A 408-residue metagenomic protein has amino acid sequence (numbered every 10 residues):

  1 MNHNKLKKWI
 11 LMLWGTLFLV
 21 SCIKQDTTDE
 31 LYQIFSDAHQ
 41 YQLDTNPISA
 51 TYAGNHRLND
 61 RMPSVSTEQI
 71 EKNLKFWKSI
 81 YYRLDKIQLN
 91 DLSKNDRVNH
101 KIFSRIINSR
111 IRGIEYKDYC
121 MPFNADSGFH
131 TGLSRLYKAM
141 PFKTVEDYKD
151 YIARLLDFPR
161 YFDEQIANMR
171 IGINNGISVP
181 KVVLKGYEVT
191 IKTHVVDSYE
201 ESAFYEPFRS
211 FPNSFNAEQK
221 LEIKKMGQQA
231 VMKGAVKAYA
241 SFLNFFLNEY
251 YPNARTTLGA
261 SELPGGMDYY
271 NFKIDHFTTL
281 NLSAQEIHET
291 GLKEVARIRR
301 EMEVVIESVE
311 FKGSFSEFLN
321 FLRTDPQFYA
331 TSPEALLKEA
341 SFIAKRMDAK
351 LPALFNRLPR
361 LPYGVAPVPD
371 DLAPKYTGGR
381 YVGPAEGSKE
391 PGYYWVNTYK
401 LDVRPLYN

Functional and structural regions predicted by a protein language model:
M1-N2, I23: N-terminal hydrophobic targeting signals that begin at the initiator methionine
N2-I10: Bacterial N-terminal signal peptides that target proteins for export
I10-L11, A238: Intrinsically disordered, low-complexity segments enriched in glycine/proline and serine/threonine
L11-V20: Bacterial N-terminal signal peptides
C22-N408: N-terminal maturation segment of proteins
